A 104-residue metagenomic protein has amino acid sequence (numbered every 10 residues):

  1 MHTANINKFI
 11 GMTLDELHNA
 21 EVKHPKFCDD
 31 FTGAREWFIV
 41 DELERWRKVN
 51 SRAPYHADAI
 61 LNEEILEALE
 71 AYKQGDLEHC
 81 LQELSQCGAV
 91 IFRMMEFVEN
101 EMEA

Functional and structural regions predicted by a protein language model:
M1-A104: Flexible "arm" and connector segments at domain edges
